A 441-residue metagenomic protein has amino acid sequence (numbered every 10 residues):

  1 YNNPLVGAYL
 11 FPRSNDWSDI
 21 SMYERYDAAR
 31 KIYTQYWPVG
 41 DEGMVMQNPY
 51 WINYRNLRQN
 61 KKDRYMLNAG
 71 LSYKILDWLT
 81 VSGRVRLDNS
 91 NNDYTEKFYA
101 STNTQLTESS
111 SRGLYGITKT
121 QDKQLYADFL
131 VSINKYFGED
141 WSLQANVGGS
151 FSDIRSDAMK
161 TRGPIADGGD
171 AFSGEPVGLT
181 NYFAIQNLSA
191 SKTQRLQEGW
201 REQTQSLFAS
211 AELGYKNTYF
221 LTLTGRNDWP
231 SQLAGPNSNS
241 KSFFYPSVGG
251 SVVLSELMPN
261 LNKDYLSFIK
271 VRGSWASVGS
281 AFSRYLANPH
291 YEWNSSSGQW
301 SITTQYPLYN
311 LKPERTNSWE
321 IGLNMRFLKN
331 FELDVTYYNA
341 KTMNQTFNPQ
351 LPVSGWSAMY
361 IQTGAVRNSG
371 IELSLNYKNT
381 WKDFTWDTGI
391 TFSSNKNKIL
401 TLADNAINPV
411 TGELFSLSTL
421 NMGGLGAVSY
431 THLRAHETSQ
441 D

Functional and structural regions predicted by a protein language model:
Y1-R64, R84, D88-Q205, Q232-G235 (+6 more regions): Surface-exposed loop/interface segments of Gram-negative outer-membrane beta-barrel transport/assembly proteins
Y65-L67, F244: Short N-terminal amphipathic alpha-helix/helix-capping patch enriched in small hydrophobics with frequent Ser/Thr
A69-Y73, F129-I133, V147, A209-Y215 (+4 more regions): Residues on the lipid-exposed face of transmembrane beta-strands in outer-membrane beta-barrel proteins
Y219-F220: Short hydrophobic alpha-helices at membrane interfaces in multi-pass membrane enzymes
D228-P230: Active-site beta-loop-alpha junctions of metal-dependent nucleic acid enzymes, especially the RNase H-like/DDE
S238-S251: Short secondary-structure subsegments characteristic of cysteine-rich extracellular domains
